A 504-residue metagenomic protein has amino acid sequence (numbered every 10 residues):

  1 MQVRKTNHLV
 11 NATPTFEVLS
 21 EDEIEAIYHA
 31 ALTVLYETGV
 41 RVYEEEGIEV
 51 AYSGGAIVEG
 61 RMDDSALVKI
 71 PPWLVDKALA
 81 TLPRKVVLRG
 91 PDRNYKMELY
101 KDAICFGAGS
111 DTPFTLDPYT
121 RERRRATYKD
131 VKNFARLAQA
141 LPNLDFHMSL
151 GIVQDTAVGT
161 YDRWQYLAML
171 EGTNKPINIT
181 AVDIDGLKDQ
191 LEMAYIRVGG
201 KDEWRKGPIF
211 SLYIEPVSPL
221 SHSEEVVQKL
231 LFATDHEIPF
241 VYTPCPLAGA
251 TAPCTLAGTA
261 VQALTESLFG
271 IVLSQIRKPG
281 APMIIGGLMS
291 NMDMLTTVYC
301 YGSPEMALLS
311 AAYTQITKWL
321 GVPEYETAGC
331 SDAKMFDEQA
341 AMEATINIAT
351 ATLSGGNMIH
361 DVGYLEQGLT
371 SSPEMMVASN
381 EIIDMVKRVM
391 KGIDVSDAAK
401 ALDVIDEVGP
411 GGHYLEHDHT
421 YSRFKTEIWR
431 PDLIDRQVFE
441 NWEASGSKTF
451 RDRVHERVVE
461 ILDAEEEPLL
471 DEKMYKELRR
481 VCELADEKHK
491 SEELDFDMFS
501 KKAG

Functional and structural regions predicted by a protein language model:
Q2-T6, T15-A30, T38, Y43-V50 (+1 more regions): Catalytic-core signal marking the mid-to-C-terminal active-site face
V3-T6, I24, L32, E98-T120 (+1 more regions): N-terminal small/glycine-rich loop or linker at the start of catalytic domains across soluble metabolic enzymes
A12-F16, T296-Y301, G329-F336, Y364-M375: Short beta-alpha connecting loops at secondary-structure transitions that line or flank enzyme active sites
I27-A30, V34-R41, G54, T81-K85 (+15 more regions): Change "in soluble alpha/beta enzymes" to "in soluble alpha/beta proteins
E45-P118: Glycine-rich, N-terminal phosphate-binding loop and its surrounding beta-alpha-beta segment
C105-G109, D130, Q139, M385: Short juxta-domain linker segments that transition from a proline/glycine-rich, charged coil into a short amphipathic
P118, R123-L353, N357: Helix-rich catalytic cores of soluble enzyme domains
N357-Y364: Short acidic/histidine-rich active-site segments
